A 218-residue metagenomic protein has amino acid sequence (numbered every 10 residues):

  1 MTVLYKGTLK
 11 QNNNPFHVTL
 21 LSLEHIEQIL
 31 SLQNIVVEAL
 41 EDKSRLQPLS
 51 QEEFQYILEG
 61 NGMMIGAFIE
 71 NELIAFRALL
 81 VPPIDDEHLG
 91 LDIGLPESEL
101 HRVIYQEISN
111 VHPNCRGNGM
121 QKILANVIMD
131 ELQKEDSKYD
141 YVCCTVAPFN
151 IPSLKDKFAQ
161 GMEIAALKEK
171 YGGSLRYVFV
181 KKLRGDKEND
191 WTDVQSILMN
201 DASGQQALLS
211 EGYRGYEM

Functional and structural regions predicted by a protein language model:
T2-E52, E59, M64-I69, L73 (+1 more regions): Short amphipathic alpha-helix that is part of the acyltransferase structural core
F54-G66, A75-A78, P82-E87, Y213-Y216: A short helix-loop-beta-strand connector motif used in the catalytic cores of GNAT acetyltransferases and, in some
E72-A75, P152: Glycine-rich acetyl-CoA-binding "A-motif" of GNAT/NAT acetyltransferases
A75-I108: Conserved acyl-donor/pantetheine-binding loop and adjacent beta-alpha core of acyl/acetyltransferases and related
I84, T145, F158-V178, R214-M218: Conserved catalytic-core motifs of GNAT/GCN5-like acyltransferases
Y105-P113, G117-Q133, A159: Conserved acetyl-CoA-binding loop-helix of GNAT-fold acetyltransferases
L132-P148: Conserved GNAT acetyl-CoA-binding A-motif
K170-L198: C-terminal "cap" of GNAT-fold acetyltransferases
